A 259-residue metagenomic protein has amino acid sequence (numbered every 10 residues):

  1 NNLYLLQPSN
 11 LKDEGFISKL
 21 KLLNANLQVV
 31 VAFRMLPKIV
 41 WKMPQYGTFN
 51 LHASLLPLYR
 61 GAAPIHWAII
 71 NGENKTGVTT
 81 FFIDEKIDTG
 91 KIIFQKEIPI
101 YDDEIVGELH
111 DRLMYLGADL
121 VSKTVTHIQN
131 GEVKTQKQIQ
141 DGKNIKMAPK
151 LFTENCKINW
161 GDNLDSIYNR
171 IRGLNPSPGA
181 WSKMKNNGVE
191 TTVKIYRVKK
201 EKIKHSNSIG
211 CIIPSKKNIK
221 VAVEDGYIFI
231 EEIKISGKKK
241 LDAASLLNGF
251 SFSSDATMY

Functional and structural regions predicted by a protein language model:
N1-P176, W181, G226-F229, I235 (+2 more regions): One-carbon transfer enzymes
D141-N144, G188, K199: Glycine-rich beta-alpha junction loops
N159, G188-K194: Short coil-to-beta-strand transition motifs
S182-K183, K194-R197: Short beta-strand segments
K183-E190, V223-D225: Short acidic, glycine-rich loop/turn motifs
V198-I228, S236-G237: Low-complexity, glycine/alanine/valine/leucine- and proline-rich hydrophobic stretches
